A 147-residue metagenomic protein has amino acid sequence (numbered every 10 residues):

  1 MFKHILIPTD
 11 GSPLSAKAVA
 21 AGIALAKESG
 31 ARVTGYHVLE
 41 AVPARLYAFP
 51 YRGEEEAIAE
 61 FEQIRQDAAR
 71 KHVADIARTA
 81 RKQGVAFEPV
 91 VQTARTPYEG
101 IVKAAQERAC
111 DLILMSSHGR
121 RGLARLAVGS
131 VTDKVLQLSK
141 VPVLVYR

Functional and structural regions predicted by a protein language model:
K3-E55, T79-E88: Small/aliphatic-rich secondary-structure junction motif
A18, R45-A48, E99-V102, R125-A127: Short, well-ordered secondary-structure micro-motifs
P50-E54, A105-R108, V131-T132: Short, hinge-like loop/turn segments at secondary-structure boundaries
E55-K71: A short acidic, glycine-rich active-site loop that binds or catalyzes chemistry on phosphate/adenosine moieties
D75-I113: Structural beta-alpha unit
L112-Q137: Glycine-rich, Arg-bearing micro-motifs that act as flexible, cationic patches
V143-R147: Short hydrophobic/aromatic patches at helix-to-coil boundaries
